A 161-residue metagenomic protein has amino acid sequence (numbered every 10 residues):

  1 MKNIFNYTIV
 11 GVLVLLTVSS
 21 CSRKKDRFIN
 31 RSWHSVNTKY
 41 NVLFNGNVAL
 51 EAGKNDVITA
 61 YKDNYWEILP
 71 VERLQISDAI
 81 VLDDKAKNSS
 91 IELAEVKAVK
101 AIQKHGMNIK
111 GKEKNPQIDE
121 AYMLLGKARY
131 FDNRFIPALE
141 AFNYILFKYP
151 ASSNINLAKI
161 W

Functional and structural regions predicted by a protein language model:
M1-I9: Bacterial N-terminal signal peptides that target proteins for export
I4, S20-W161: Acidic, polar-rich low-complexity tracts and alpha-helical solenoid repeat scaffolds
I9-V12, S32: Terminal low-complexity, poorly structured segments
V12-S20: Hydrophobic h-region of N-terminal signal peptides that target proteins for export in Gram-negative bacteria
